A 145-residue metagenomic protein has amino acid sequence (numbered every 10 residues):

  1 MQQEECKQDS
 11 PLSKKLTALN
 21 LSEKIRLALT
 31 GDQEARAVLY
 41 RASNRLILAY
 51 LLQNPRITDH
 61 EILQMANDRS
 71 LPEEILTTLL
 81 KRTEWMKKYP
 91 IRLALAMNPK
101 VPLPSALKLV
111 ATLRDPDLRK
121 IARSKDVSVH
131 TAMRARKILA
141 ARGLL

Functional and structural regions predicted by a protein language model:
M1-L145: Alpha-helical scaffold segments
